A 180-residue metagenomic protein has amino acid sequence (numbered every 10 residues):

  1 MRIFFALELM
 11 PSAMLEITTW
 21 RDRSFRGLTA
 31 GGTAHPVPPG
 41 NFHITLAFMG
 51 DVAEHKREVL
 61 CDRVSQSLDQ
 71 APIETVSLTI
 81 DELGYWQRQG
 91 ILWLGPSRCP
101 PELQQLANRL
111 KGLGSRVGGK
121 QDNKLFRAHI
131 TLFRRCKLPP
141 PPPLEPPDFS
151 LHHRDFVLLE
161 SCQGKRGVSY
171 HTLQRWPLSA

Functional and structural regions predicted by a protein language model:
M1-A180: Histidine-dependent nucleotide/RNA phosphoesterase domain, centered on the 2H-phosphoesterase fold with its duplicated
